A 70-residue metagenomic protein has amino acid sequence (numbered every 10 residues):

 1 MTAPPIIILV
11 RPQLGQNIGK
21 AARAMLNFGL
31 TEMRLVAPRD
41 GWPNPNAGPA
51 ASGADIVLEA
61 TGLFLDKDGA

Functional and structural regions predicted by a protein language model:
M1-G69: Post-transcriptional modification and biogenesis factors for structured RNAs of the translation apparatus
